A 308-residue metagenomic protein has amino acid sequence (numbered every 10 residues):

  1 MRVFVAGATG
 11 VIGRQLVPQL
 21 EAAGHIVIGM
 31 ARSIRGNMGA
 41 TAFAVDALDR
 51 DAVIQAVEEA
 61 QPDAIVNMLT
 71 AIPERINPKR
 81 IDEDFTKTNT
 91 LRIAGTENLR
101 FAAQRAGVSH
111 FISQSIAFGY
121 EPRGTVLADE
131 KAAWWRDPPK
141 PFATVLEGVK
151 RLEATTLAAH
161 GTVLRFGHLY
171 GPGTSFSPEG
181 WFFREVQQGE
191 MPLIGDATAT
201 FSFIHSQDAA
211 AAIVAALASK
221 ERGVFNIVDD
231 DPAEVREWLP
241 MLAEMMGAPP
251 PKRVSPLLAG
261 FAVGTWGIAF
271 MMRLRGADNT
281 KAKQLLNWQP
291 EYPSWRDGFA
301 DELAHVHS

Functional and structural regions predicted by a protein language model:
V3-A23: N-terminal Rossmann NAD(P)H-binding glycine-rich loop of SDR-like oxidoreductase domains
R35-G36, T41-N98: NAD(P)H-binding glycine-rich loop region in Rossmannoid oxidoreductase-like domains and their noncatalytic homologs
I76, R80-N89, A94-P141: Conserved Rossmann-fold NAD(P)-dependent oxidoreductase catalytic core, especially the SDR/UDP-sugar
H110, S115-I116, E153-G173: Conserved beta-loop-beta element that borders a ligand/cofactor-binding pocket
R136-P141, F182-I204: A conserved pocket-lining segment of Rossmann-fold NAD(P)-dependent short-chain dehydrogenase/reductase
D137-T162: Active-site Tyr-X1-5-Lys
A210-W266, H307-S308: Mid/C-terminal beta-alpha module of Rossmann-like enzyme folds, strongest in SDR-family dehydrogenases/epimerases
P293-S308: Amphipathic terminal alpha-helices
